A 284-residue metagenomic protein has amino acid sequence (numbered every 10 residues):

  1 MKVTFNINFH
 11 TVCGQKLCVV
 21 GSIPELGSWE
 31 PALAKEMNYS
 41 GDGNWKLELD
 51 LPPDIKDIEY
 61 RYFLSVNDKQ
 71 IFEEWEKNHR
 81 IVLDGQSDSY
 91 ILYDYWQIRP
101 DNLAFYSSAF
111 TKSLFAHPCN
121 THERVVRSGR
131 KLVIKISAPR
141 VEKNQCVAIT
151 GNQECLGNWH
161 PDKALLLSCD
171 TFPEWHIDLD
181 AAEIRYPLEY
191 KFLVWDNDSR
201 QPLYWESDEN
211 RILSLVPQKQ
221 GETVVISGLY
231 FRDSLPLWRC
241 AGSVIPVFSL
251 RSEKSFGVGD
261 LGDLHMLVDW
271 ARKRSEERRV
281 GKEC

Functional and structural regions predicted by a protein language model:
K2-N8, K131-A138: A short, amphipathic beta-strand motif
H10-I55, S65-Q86, R140-R185, W195-Q218 (+1 more regions): Aromatic-rich carbohydrate-binding modules that target alpha-glucans
K56-Y60, Y186-Y190: Exposed beta-strand face motif in extracellular beta-rich ectodomains
D88-G129, Q218-V258: Compositionally biased low-complexity segments at domain edges in trafficked proteins and select soluble regulators
K254-R274: Aromatic- and glycine-enriched glycan-recognition loops and surfaces that form the carbohydrate-binding subsites
E277-C284: Conserved small/polar residues in nucleotide/adenosyl-binding loops
